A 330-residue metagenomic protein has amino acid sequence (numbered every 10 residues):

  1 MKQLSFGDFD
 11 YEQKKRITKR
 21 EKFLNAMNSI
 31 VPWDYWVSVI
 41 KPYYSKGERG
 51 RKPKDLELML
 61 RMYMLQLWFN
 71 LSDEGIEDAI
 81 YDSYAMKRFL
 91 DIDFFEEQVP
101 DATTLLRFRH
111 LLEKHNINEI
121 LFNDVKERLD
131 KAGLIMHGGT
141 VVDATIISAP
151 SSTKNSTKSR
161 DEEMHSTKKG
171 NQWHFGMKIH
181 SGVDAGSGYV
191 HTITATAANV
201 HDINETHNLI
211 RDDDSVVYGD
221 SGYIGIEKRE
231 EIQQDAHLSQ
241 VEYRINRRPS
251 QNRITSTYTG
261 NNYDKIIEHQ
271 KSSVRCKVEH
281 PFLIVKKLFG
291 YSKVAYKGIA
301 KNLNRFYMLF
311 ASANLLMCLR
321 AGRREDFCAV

Functional and structural regions predicted by a protein language model:
M1-D34, R324-F327: Charged, often Cys/His-bearing segments associated with DNA-binding zinc-finger transcription factors
K2, E74, D78-Y81, L90-D91 (+4 more regions): Polybasic low-complexity intrinsically disordered regions
D10, S215-V216, S221-A300: Helix-centered, glycine/charged polyanion-binding patches within enzymatic domains that contact phosphate-containing
I17-M64: Basic, short loop/linker segments at the boundary and entry of helix-turn-helix/winged-helix-like folds
V37-S45, K126, F282, K286: Amphipathic, well-packed alpha-helical segments that form the structural scaffold of globular domains
E48-L58, Y63-Y84, F94: Short, Lys/Arg-enriched phosphate-binding patches
R49-E57, N171, K297-F306: Structural motif
L288, A321-V330: A short, flexible helix-boundary coil/loop motif
